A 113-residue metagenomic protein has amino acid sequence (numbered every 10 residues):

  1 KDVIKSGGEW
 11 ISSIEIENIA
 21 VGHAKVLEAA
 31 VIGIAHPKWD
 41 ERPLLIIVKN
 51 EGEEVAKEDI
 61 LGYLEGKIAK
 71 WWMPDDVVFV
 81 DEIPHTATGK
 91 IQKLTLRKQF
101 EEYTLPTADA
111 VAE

Functional and structural regions predicted by a protein language model:
K1-W72, V78-E82, G89-I91, T95-K98: AMP-binding/adenylate-forming catalytic core of the ANL superfamily
F100-E113: Acidic/polar alpha-helix N-cap and adjacent early helical turns within long charge-rich amphipathic helices/linkers
